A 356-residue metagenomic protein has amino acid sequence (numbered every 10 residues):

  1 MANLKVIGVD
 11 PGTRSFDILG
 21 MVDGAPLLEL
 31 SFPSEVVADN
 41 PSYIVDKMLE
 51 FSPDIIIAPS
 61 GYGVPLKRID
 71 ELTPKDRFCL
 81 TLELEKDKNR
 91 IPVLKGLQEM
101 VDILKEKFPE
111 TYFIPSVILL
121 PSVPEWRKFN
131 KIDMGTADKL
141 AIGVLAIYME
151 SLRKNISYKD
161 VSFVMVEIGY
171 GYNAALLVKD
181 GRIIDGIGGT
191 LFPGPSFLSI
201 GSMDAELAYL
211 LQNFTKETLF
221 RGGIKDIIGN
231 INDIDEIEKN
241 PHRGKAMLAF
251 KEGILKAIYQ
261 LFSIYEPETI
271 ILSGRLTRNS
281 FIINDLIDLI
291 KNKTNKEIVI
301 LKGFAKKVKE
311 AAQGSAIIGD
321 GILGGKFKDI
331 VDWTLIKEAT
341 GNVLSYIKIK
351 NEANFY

Functional and structural regions predicted by a protein language model:
A2-E29, V161-D185: Gly/Thr-rich phosphate-binding beta-strand-loop-beta motif of the actin/hexokinase/Hsp70
S15, P267-L289: Glycine-rich phosphate-binding loops at beta-strand->alpha-helix junctions
D46-I55, R153-S157, L255-I270: Phosphate/pyrophosphate-binding loops at sites that engage ATP/ADP/AMP, CoA/4′-phosphopantetheine, polyphosphate
S52-K131: Short beta-strand-loop/turn "lid" adjacent to the catalytic site in phosphate-handling enzymes
I132-K159, Y170, D180-K239: Glycine-rich phosphate-binding loop plus the immediately following alpha-helix
E217-E268: Adenine-nucleotide phosphate-binding core of ATP-dependent small-molecule kinases
N295-Y356: Glycine-rich phosphate-binding/hydrolytic loop that grips phosphoryl groups
